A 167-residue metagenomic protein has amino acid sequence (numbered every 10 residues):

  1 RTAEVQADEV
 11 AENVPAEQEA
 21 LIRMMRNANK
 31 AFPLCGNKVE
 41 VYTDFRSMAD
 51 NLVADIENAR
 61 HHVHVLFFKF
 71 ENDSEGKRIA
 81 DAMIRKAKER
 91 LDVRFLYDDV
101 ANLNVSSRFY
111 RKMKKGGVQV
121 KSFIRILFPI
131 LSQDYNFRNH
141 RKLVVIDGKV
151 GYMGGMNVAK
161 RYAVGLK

Functional and structural regions predicted by a protein language model:
R1-K167: N-terminal localization/anchoring segments of enzymes in phospholipid and broader phosphate metabolism
